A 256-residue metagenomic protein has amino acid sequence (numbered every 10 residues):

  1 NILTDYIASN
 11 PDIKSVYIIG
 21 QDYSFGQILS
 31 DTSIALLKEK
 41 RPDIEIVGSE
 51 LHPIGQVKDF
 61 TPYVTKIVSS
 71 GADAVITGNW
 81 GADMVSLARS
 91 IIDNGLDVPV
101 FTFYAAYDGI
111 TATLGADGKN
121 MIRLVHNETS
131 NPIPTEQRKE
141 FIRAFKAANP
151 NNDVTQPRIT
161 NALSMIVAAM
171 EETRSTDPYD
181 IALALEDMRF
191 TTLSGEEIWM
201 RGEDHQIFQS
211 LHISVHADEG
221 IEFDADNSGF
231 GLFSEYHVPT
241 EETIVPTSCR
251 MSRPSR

Functional and structural regions predicted by a protein language model:
N1-N94, S130-E140: Extracellular/periplasmic Venus flytrap/periplasmic-binding protein
T4, A8, I34, I76 (+7 more regions): Non-transmembrane alpha-helical segments in soluble domains of secreted/periplasmic/extracellular proteins
N10-P11, V68-S70, D93-G95, L114-D117 (+2 more regions): Extracellular/periplasmic catalytic domains that process cell-envelope and extracellular macromolecules
I18-Q21, N151-R158, P178-I181, I198-W199: Surface-exposed patches in mature extracellular/periplasmic domains of secreted proteins
Q21, A105, D218: Cofactor-binding loop segments of dinucleotide-utilizing enzymes, especially the Rossmann-like FAD- and NAD(P)+-binding
I91-N161, E171-T176, G229-S255: Extracellular/periplasmic periplasmic-binding protein-like sensory domains
D177-S194: Short, well-structured alpha-helical segments that form the helix of a local strand-helix-strand
R189, L193-R256: Solvent-exposed, acidic/polar segments of extracytosolic/periplasmic ligand-binding ectodomains
